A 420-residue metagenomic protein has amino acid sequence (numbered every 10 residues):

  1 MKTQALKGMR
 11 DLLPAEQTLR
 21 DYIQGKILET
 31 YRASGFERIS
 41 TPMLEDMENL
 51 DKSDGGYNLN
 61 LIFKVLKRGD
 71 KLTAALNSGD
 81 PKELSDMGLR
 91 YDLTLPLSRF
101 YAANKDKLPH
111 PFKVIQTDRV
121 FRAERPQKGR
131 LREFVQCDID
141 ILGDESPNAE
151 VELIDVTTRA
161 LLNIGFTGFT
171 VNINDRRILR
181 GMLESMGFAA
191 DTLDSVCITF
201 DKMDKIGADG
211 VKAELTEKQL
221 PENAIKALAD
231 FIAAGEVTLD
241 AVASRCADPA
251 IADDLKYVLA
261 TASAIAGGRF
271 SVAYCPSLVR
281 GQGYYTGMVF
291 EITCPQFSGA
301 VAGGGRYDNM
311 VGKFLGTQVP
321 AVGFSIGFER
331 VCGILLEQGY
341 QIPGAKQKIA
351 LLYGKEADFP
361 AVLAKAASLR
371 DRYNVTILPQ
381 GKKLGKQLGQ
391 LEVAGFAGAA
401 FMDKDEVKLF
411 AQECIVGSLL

Functional and structural regions predicted by a protein language model:
M1-Q4, L183, F188, S195: Charged, compositionally biased N-terminal leader segments and the immediate start of the first structured element
M1-Y91, L95, A103, V151 (+2 more regions): TRNA-binding/sensing appendages of the translation machinery
L19-F36, E45-D46, P81-L84, D92-L108 (+2 more regions): Positively charged, Gly/Ser-enriched RNA/tRNA-binding surfaces
S53-Y57, S185-G187, M288, E392-V393: Short low-complexity, flexible loop/linker segments enriched in glycine and/or proline with clustered acidic
N58-A74, G187-V211: Acidic, His- and aromatic-enriched active-site or binding-groove loops in soluble protein domains that engage sugars
L131-C137, I173-G181: Short, conserved phosphate-binding/catalytic loop or strand-edge motifs used in phosphoryl-/nucleotidyl-transfer
V156-N163, R177-S185: Hydrophobic mid-domain F-helix/FG-region of cytochrome P450s
G168-R177, V196, V272-V279: Short, surface-exposed recognition loops or helix-turn segments adjacent to catalytic cores
